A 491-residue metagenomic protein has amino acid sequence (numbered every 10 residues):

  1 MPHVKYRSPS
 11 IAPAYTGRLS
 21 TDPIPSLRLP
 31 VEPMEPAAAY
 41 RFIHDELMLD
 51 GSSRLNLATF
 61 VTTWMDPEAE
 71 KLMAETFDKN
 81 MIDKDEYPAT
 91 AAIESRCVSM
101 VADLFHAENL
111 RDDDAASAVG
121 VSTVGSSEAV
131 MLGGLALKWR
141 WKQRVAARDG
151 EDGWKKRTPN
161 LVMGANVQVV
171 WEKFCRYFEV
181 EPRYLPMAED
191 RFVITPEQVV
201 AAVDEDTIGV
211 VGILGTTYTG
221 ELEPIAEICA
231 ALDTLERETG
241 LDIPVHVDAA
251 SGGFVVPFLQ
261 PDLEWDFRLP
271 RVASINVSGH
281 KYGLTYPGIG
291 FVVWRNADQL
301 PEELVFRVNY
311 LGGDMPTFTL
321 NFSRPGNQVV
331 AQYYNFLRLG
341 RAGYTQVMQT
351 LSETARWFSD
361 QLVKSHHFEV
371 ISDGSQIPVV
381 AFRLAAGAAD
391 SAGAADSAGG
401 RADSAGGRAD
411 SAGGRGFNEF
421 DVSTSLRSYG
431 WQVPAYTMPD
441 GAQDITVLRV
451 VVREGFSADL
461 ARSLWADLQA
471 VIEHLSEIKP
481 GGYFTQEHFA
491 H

Functional and structural regions predicted by a protein language model:
M1-S117, G430, D467-L468: N-terminal entrance/gating region of PLP-dependent enzymes' catalytic architecture
R7-I11, V121, G125-E303, L311 (+2 more regions): Conserved PLP-enzyme active-site core in the AAT-like
A115-S117, K156, S372-V379, Q443-I445: Short Gly/Ser/Thr- and Asp/Glu-enriched loop/turn motifs at secondary-structure junctions
T216, R338-R341, A386-A388, V452-D459: A generic structural motif
L235, D390, D396, D410 (+1 more regions): PLP-dependent enzyme catalytic core of the Aspartate aminotransferase-like
L241, F258-P261, W265-I377, R383-G387 (+3 more regions): Active-site C-terminal subdomain of aminotransferase-like
N418-R427, L464-Q469: Short amphipathic alpha-helices in soluble, non-transmembrane regions that often serve as interface/regulatory elements
L426-P434, Q469-S476: A common structural junction motif
